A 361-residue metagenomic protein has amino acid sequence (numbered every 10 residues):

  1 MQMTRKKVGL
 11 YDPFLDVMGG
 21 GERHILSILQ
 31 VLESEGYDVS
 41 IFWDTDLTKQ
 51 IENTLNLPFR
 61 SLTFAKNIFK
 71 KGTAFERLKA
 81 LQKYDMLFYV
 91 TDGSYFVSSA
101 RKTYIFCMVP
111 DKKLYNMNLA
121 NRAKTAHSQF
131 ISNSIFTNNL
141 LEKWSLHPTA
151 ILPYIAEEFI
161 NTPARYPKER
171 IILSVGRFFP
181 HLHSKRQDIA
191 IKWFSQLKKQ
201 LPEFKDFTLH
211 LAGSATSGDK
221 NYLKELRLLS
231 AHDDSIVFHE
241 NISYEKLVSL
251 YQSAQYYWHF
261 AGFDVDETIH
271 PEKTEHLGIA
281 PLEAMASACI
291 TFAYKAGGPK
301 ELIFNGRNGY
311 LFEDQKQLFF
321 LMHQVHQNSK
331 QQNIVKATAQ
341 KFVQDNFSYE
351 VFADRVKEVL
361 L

Functional and structural regions predicted by a protein language model:
V39-S94: Active-site donor-binding segments of glycosyltransferases and PAPS-dependent sulfotransferases
H127-T162: Donor nucleotide-sugar binding/catalytic pocket of nucleotide-sugar-dependent glycosyltransferases
I131, P163-K185, I191-K198, H210: Conserved donor-binding/catalytic core segment of Leloir-type glycosyltransferases
L223-V248: Nucleotide-activated donor-binding/catalytic signature segment of Leloir-type glycosyltransferases, i.e., the conserved
Q252-H276, C289: Acidic donor-binding loop of glycosyltransferase active sites
P281-A286, I290-A293: Short hydrophobic beta-strand element within catalytic cores of glycosyltransferases and related nucleotide-activated
F304-K316, Q324-K330: Conserved acidic donor-binding segment of nucleotide-sugar-dependent glycosyltransferases
Q324, Q331-N346, R355: A short, well-ordered alpha-helix in the C-terminal region of glycosyltransferases
